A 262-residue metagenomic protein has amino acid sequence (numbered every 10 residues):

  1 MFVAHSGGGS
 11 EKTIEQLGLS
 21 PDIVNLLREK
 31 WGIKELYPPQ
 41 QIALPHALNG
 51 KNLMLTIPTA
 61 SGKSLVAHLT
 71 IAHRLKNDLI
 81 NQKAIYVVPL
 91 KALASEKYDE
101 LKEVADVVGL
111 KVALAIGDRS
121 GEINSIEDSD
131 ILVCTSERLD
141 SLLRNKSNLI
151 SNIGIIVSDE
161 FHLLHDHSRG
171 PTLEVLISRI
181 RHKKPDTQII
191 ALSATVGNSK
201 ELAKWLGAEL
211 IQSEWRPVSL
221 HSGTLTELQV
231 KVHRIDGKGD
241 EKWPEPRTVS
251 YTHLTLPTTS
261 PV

Functional and structural regions predicted by a protein language model:
M1-P38, N52: Helicase-associated low-complexity/disordered flanking segments
D22, T172, T252: Charged catalytic carboxylate motif
E35-K183, T187-T195, K204-L206, I211-V218: Conserved P-loop/Walker A NTP-binding site and adjacent catalytic elements of P-loop NTPases
N198: Conserved H-loop
K204, I211-L254: Conserved interdomain linker/interface between the two RecA-like ATPase lobes of SF2 helicase motors
H253-V262: Single conserved hydrophobic/aromatic residue that forms the stacking wall/gate of nucleotide- or nucleobase-binding
